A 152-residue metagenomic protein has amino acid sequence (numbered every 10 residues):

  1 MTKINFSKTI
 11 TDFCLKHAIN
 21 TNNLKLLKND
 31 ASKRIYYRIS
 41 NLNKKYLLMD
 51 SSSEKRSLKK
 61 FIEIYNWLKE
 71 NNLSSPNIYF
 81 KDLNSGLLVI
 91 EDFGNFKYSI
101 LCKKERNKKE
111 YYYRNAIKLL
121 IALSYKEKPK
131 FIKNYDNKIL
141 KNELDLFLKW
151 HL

Functional and structural regions predicted by a protein language model:
M1-K25: Juxta-kinase regulatory segment immediately upstream of eukaryotic protein kinase catalytic domains
T2, K28, S57: Residue-level marker of regulatory loop/turn positions in helix-turn-helix DNA-binding domains and in histidine
I19-S40: ATP-binding glycine-rich phosphate-binding loop
Y37-N142, L146: ATP-binding pocket architecture of kinase catalytic cores
